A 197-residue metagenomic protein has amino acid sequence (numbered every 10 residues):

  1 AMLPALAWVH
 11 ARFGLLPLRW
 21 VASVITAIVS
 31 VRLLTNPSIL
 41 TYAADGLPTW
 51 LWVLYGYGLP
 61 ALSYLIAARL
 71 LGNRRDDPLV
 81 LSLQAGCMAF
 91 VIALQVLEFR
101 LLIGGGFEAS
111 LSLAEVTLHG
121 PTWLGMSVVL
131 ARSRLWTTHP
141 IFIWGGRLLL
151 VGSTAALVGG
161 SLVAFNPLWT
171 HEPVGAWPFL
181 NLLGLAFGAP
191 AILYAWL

Functional and structural regions predicted by a protein language model:
A1-L197: Alpha-helical transmembrane segments of multi-pass membrane proteins
